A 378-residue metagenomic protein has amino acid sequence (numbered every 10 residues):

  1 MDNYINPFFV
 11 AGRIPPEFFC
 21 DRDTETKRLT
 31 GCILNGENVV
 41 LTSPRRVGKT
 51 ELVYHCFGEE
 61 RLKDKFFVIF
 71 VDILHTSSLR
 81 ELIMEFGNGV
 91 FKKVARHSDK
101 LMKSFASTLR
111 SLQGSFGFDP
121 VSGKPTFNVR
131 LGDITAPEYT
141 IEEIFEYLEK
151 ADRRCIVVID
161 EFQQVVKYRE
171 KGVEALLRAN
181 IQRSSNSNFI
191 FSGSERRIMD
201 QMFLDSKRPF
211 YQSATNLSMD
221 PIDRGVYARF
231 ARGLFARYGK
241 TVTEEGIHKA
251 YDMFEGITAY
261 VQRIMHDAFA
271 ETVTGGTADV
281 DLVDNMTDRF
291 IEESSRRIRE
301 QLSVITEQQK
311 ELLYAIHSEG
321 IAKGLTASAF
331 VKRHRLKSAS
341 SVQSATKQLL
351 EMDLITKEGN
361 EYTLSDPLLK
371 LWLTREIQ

Functional and structural regions predicted by a protein language model:
M1-V39, P44, T356: A short, basic N-terminal segment
T42-V47, E51-I156: P-loop NTPase nucleotide-binding core
F127-E195, L204: Conserved Walker B catalytic segment
Q201-D252, T274-G276: Helix-loop-helix "sensor" segment of P-loop NTPases
Q262-K337: Winged-helix-like regulatory helical subdomains adjacent to P-loop NTPase cores
H334-E351: Short amphipathic alpha-helical interaction segments
L350-N360: A short, conserved structural fragment
L368-Q378: Short, amphipathic alpha-helical interaction segments positioned at domain boundaries
